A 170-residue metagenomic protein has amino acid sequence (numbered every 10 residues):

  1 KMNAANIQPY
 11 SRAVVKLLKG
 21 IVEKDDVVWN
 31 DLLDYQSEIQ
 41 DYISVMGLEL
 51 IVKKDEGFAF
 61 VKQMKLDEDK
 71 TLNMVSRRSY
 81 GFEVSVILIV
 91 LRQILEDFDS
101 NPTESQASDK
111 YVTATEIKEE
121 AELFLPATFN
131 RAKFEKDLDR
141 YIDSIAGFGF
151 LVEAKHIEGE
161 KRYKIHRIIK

Functional and structural regions predicted by a protein language model:
K1-V75: Eukaryotic partner-binding/assembly regions in large regulatory complexes
L18-N30, P102-L123, F129: Short acidic, hydrophobic short linear motifs in intrinsically disordered regions
D34-I39, T128-F148: Short amphipathic alpha-helical interaction segments
V45-V52, I142, A146-E158: A short, conserved structural fragment
K53-K110: Short basic alpha-helical hairpin corresponding to helix-turn-helix/winged-helix-like nucleic-acid-binding
V61-L66, H156-K170: Short, cationic-aromatic polyanion-contact patches
V90-S100, E120-A127, S144-F148: Amphipathic alpha-helical interaction surfaces
N101-V112, N130-D139, V152-E158: Short, surface-exposed recognition loops or helix-turn segments adjacent to catalytic cores
